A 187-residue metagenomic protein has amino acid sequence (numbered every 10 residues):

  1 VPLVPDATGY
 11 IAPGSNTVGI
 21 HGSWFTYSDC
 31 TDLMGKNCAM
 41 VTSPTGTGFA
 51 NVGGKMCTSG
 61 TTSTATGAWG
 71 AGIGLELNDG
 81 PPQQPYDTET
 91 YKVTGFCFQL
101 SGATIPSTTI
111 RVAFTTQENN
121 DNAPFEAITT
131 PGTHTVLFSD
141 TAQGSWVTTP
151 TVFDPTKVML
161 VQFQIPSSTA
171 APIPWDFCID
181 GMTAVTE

Functional and structural regions predicted by a protein language model:
V1-E187: Beta-rich carbohydrate-recognition modules and glycan-binding surfaces
